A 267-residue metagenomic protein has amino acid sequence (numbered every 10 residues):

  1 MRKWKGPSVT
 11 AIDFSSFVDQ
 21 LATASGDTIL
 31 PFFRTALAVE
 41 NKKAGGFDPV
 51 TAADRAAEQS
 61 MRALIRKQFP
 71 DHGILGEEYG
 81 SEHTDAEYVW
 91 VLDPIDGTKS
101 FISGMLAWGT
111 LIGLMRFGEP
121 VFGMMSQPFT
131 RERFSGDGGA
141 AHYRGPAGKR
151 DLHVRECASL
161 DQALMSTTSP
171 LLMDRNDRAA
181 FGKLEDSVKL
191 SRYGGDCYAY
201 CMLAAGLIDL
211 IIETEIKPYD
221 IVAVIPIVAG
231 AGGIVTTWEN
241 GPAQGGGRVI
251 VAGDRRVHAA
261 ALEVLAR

Functional and structural regions predicted by a protein language model:
R2-I95, R256, E263: N-terminal subdomain of lithium-sensitive/metallo-dependent phosphomonoesterases centered on the IMPase/IPPase/PAP
V18, A22-S25, G123, V224 (+1 more regions): Small-residue (primarily alanine) positions within well-ordered alpha-helices, especially packing/interaction faces
I29-F32, D54, I65, T98 (+6 more regions): Residue-level signal for inorganic ion chemistry
R55, Q59, E78, P94-G97 (+5 more regions): Generic detector of well-ordered alpha-helical packing
T84-H142, A163: DPxDG-like acidic metal-binding loop motif
M115-E119, F129, G138-A140, P146-A147 (+3 more regions): Short loop segments at secondary-structure junctions
H153-R267: An extended, acidic
